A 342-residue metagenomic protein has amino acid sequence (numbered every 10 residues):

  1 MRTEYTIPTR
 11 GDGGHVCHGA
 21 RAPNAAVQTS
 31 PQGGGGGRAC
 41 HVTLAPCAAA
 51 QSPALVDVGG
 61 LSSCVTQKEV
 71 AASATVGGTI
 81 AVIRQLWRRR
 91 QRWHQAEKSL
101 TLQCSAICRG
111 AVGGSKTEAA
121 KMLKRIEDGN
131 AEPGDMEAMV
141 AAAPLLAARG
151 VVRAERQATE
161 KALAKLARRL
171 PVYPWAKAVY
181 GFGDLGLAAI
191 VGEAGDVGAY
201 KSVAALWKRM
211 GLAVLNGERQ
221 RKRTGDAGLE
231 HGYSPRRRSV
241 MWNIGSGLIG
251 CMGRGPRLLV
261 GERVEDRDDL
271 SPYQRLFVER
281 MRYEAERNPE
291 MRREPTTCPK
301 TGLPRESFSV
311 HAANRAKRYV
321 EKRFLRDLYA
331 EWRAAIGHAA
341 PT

Functional and structural regions predicted by a protein language model:
R2-Y5, H15-N24, Q28, R38-P46 (+3 more regions): Intrinsically disordered, low-complexity repeat/linker tracts enriched for polar/charged residues
Y5-I7, G33: Short terminal hydrophobic/aromatic SLiMs and anchors at protein ends
D57-A167: Long, charge-rich intrinsically disordered scaffolds of nucleic-acid metabolism proteins
A74, G78-A81, Q85-R88, R92 (+9 more regions): Conserved aromatic-histidine-acidic binding/catalytic patches
A81-L102, A106, A188-E193, S239-G247 (+1 more regions): Short, hydrophobic/amphipathic alpha-helical patches that form generic packing surfaces within helical domains
Q95, S99, K177, F182-L185 (+7 more regions): Generic recognition of stable, solvent-exposed alpha-helical segments in well-folded globular domains
Y173-G198, A205-Q220: Helix-hairpin-helix
M210-T342: A basic, often C-terminal nucleic-acid-binding module that engages the phosphate backbone, implemented in DNA
